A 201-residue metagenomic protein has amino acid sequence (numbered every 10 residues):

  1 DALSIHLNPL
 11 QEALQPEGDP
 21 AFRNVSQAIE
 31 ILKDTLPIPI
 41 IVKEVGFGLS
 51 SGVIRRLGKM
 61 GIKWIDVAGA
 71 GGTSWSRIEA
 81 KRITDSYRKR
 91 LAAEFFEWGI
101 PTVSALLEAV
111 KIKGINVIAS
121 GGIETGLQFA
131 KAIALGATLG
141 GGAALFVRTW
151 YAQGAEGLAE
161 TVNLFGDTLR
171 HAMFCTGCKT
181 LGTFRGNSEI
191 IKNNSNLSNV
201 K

Functional and structural regions predicted by a protein language model:
D1, L36-I38, G58-W64, K113-I115 (+1 more regions): Glycine-enriched alpha-helix->loop->beta-strand junction motifs that scaffold or abut catalytic
A2-V25, V53-E108, T149, Q153: Glycine/Thr-rich beta-alpha phosphate-binding loop at enzyme active sites
I5-L7, V42-E44, V67-G69, G121 (+1 more regions): A cross-domain feature marking catalytic cores of carbohydrate-active enzymes and several ubiquitous metabolic/repair
P9-Q11, G46-G48, G71, I123-T125 (+1 more regions): Active-site-proximal loop/turn and secondary-structure-junction residues that shape catalytic pockets, frequently
K33-V45, I112-S120: Short beta-strand/loop segments at the ligand-binding rim of alpha/beta enzyme cores
I41-G58, I123-E124: Active-site glycine- and acidic-residue-rich loops that bind and position anionic ligands or nucleotide-like cofactors
S50-G52, S74-S76, T125-F129: Short glycine/serine/threonine-rich phosphate/pyrophosphate-binding segments that cradle anionic phosphate groups
R90-I118, E124-K201: Alpha/beta catalytic cores of nucleotide-metabolism and tRNA/nucleoside-modifying enzymes
